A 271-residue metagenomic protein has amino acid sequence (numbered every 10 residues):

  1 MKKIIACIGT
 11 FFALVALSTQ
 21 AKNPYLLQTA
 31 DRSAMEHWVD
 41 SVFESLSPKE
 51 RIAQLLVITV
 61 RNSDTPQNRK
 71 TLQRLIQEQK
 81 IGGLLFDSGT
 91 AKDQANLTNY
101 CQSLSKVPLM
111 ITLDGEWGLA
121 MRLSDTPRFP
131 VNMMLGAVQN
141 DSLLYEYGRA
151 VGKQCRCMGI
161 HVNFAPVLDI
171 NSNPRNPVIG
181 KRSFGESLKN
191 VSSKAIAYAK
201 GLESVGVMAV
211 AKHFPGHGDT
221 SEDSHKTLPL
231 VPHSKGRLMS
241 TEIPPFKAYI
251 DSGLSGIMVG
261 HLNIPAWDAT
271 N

Functional and structural regions predicted by a protein language model:
M1-L27: Bacterial Sec-dependent N-terminal signal peptides
K22-N23, L27-T29, S33-A34, T71-L72 (+1 more regions): Short leucine-rich amphipathic alpha-helices used at interfaces
D31-D64, K70: Mature N-terminal segment immediately following signal peptide/propeptide cleavage in secreted/periplasmic
Q54, K80-G82, K106-L109, I160-H161 (+2 more regions): Short, well-ordered coil/turn segments that N-cap beta-strands
R61-R69, Q73-K194, H213, G218-S234 (+1 more regions): Enzymes and membrane/adaptor proteins characterized by extended Gly/Ser/Thr/Asp/Glu-rich, aromatic-dotted
G201-V210, S224, R237-G256: Phosphate/pyrophosphate-binding betaalpha-module
